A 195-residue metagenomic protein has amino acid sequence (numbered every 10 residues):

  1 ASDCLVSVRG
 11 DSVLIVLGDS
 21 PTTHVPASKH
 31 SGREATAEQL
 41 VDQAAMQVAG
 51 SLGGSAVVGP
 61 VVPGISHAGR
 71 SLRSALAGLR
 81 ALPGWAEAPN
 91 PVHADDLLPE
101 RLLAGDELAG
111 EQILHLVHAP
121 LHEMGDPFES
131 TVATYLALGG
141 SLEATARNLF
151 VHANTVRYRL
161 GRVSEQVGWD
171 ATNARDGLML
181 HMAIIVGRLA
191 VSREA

Functional and structural regions predicted by a protein language model:
A1-A195: Cytosolic nucleotide-utilizing catalytic cores of signal-transduction proteins
